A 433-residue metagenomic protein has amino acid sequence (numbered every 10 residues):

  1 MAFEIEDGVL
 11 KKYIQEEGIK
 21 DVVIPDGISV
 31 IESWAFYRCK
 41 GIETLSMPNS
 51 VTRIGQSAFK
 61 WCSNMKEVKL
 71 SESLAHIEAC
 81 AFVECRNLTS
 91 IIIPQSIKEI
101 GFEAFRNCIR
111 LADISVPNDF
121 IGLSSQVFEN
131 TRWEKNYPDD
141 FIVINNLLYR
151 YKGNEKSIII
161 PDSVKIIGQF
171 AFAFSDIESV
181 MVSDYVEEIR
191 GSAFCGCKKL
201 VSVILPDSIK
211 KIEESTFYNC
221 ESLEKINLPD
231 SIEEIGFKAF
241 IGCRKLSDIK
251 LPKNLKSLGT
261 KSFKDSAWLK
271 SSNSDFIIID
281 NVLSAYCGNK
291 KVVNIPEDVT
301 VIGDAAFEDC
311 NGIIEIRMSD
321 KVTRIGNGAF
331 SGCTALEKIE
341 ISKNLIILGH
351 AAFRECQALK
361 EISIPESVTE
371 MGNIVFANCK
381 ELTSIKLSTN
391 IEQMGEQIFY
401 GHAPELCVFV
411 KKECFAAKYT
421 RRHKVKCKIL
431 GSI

Functional and structural regions predicted by a protein language model:
M1-G8, I14-V30, K40-R53, S63-H76 (+16 more regions): Structural signature of tandem-repeat unit edges
K12, S33-A35, G55-A58, E78-A81 (+12 more regions): Consensus positions within tandem repeat domains that build extended binding/scaffold surfaces
E129, H423-K424: Short low-complexity, flexible loop/linker segments enriched in glycine and/or proline with clustered acidic
F376, T420: Short acidic, glycine/serine/threonine-rich loops at helix termini
F399-G401, R421-R422: A structural signal for leucine-rich repeat
